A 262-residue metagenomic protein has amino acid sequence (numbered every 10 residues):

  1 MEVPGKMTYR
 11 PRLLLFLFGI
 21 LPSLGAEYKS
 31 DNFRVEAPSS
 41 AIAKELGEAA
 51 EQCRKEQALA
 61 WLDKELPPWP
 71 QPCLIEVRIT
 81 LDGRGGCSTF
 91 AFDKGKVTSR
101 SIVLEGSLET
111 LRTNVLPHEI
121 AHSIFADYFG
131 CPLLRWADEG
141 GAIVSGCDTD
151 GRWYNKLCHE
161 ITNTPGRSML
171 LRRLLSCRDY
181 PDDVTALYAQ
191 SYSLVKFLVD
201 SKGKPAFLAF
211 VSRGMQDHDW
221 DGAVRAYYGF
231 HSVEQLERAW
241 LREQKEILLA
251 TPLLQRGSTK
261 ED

Functional and structural regions predicted by a protein language model:
M1-Y9: N-terminal secretory signal peptides that target proteins for export/translocation
G5-K6, F18, G257: A detector of low-complexity, intrinsically disordered, Ser/Thr/Gly/Pro/Ala-rich segments
T8-F16: Sec-dependent signal peptide recognition, specifically the positively charged N-region followed immediately by
F16-G25: Hydrophobic h-region of N-terminal signal peptides that target proteins for export in Gram-negative bacteria
G25-L134, G151, W220-A223: Juxtacatalytic substrate-recognition/specificity segment
T80, T89-S99, S107, L111 (+1 more regions): Acidic/His/Gly-enriched intrinsically disordered linker/tail segments that often contain short helix/coil "MoRF-like"
